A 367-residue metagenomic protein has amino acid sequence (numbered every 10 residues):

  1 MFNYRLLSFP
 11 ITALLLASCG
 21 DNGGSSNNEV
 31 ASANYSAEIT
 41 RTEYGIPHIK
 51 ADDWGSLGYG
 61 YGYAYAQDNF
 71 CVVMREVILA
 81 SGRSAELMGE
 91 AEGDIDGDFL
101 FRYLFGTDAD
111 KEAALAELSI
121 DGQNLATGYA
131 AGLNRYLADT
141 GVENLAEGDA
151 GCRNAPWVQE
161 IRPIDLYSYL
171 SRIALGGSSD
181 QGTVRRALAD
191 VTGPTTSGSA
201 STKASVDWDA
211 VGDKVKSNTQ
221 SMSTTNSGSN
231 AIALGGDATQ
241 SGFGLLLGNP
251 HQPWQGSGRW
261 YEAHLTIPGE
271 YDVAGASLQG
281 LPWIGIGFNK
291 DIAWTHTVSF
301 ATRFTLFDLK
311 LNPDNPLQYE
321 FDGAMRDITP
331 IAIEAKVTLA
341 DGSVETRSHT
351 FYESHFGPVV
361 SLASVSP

Functional and structural regions predicted by a protein language model:
M1-S8: Bacterial N-terminal signal peptides that target proteins for export
L16-S18: C-terminal motif of bacterial Sec signal peptides marking the signal peptidase cleavage site
G20-N27: Bacterial lipoprotein signal-peptidase II cleavage site
S25, N34-E38, S205, A332-T338 (+1 more regions): Ser/Thr- (and often Asn-) enriched beta-sheet segments in non-cytosolic proteins
V30-L245, P250-G256, P268-E270, G275-Q279 (+2 more regions): Substrate-recognition/specificity elements adjacent to catalytic centers across diverse enzyme folds
Y59-G62, G256-R259, R303-L309: A short, polar/proline- and glycine-enriched secondary-structure boundary/capping micro-motif
K214-T219, W260-E270, P313-E320: Short Pro/Gly-enriched beta-strand edge/turn motifs at strand-loop
G269-V273, S277-R347: Compact, glycine/acidic-enriched structural inserts
